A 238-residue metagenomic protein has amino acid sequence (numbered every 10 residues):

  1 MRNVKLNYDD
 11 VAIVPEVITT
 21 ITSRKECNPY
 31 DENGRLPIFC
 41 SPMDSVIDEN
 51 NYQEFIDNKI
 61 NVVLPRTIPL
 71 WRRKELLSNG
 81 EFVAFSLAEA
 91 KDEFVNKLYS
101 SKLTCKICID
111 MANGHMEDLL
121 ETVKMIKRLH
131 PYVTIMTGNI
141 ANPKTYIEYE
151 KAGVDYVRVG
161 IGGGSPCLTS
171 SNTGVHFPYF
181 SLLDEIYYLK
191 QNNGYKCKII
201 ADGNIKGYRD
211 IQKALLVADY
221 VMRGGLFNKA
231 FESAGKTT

Functional and structural regions predicted by a protein language model:
M1-K198, G225-F231, G235: Active-site entrance/lid segments in N-terminal catalytic domains of soluble metabolic enzymes
Q191, Y195-F227: Repeat-solenoid scaffold signature
T238: Conserved phosphate-handling catalytic cores of large alpha/beta enzymes
